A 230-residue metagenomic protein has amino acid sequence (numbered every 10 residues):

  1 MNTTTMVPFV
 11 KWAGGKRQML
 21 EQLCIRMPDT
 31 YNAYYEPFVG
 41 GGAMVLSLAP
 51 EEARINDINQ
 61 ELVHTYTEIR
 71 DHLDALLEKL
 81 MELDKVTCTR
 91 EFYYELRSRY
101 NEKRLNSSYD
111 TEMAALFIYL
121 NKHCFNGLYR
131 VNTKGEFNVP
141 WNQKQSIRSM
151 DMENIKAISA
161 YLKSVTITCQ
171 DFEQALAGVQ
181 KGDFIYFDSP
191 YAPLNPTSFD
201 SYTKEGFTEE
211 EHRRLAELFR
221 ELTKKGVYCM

Functional and structural regions predicted by a protein language model:
N2-Q18, I25-D29, H72-Y186, P190-D200 (+2 more regions): SAM-dependent nucleic-acid methyltransferase catalytic core
R17-L20, V39: Short amphipathic alpha-helical segment that frequently serves as the phosphate-/nucleotide-binding helix
D29-V86: Conserved S-adenosyl-L-methionine
Y202-K204: Glycine-rich tight-turn/loop motif centered on a GG-T
G206-E209: Conserved nucleotide-cofactor-binding alpha/beta core module
G226-M230: Conserved beta-strand signature within the Rossmann-like core of class I S-adenosyl-L-methionine
